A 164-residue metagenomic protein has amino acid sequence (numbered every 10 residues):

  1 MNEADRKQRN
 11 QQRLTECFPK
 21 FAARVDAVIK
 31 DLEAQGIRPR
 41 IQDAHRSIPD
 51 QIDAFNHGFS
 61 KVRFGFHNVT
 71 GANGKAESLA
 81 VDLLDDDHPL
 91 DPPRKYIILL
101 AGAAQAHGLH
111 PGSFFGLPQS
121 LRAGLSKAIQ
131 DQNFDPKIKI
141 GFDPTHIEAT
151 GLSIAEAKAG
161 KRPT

Functional and structural regions predicted by a protein language model:
M1-D43: Active-site acidic/histidine clusters and adjacent loop/turn architecture that either coordinate catalytic ions
M1-E3, K20, D43-R46, D50-G58 (+3 more regions): N-terminal-biased segments
Q8-Q12, Q35, Q42, Q51 (+3 more regions): Residue-identity detector for glutamine
I29-K61, P111: Extended, low-complexity, intrinsically disordered C-terminal regulatory tails of eukaryotic serine/threonine kinases
F64: An exposed tryptophan-centered "aromatic clamp" motif
H67-T164: Catalytic cores and adjacent binding grooves of peptidoglycan-active enzymes
